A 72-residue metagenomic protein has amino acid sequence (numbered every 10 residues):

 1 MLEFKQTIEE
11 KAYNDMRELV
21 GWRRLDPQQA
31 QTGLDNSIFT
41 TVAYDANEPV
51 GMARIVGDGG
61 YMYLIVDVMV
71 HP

Functional and structural regions predicted by a protein language model:
M1-Q28: Short amphipathic alpha-helix that is part of the acyltransferase structural core
I8-E9, V56-D58: A short, sequence-level motif marking secondary-structure junctions
E10-Y13, T40, M62: A general structural signal for well-ordered alpha-helical segments in protein cores
A30-G33: Short linear loop/turn motifs
D35-A53: Conserved beta-hairpin
G57-I65: A conserved beta-turn-beta hairpin within the catalytic core of GNAT-like acetyltransferases that forms part
V68-P72: A short, internal acetyl-CoA/4′-phosphopantetheine-binding micro-motif in the GNAT/acyltransferase core
